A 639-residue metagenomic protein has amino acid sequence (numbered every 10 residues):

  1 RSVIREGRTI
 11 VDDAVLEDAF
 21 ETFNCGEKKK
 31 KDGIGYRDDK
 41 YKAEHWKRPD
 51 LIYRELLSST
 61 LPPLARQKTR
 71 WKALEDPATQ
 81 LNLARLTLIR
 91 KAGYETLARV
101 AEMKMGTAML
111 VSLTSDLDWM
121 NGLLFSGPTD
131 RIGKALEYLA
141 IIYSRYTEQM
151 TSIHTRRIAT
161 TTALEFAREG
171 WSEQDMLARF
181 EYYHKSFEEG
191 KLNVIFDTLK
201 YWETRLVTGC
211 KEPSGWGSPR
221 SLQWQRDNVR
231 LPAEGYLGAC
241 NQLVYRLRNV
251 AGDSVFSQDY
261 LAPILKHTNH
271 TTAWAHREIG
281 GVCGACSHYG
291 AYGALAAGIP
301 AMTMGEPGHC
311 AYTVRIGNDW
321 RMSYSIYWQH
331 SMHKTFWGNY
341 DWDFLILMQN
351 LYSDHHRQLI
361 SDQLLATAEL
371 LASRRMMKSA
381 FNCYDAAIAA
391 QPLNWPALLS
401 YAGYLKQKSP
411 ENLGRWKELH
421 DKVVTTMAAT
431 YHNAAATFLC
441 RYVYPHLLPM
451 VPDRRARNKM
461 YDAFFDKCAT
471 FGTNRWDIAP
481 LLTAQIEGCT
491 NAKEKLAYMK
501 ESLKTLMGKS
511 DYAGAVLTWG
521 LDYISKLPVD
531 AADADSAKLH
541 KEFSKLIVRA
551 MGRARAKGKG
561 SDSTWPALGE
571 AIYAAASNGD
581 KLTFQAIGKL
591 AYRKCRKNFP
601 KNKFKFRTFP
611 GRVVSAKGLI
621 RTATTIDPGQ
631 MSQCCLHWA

Functional and structural regions predicted by a protein language model:
R1-L57: Intrinsically disordered, low-structural-confidence terminal and linker regions
I52, P77-H276: Secondary-structure boundary elements
H267-I279, G284-D362: Hydrophobic/aromatic-rich core segments of domains that either
I326, H330-H420: Charged, amphipathic alpha-helical linkers/stalks
I360, L393-P396, T430-T437, F471-R475 (+4 more regions): Residue-level recognition of tetratricopeptide repeat
T367, S400-Y404, Y442-L447, F464 (+6 more regions): Structural register within alpha-helical repeat arrays
L371-S373, K406, P449-P452, E487: Hydrophobic/aromatic side-chain positions at a characteristic register within alpha-helices of tetratricopeptide repeats
K378-A386, N412-Y431, R454-C468, E494-L506 (+3 more regions): Alpha-helical repeat scaffolds
